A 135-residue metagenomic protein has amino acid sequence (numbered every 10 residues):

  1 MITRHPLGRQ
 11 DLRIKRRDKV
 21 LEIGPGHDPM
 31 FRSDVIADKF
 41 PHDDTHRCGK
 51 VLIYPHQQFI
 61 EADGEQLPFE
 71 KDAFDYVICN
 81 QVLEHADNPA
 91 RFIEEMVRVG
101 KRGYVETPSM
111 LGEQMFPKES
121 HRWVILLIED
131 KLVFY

Functional and structural regions predicted by a protein language model:
M1-K71, Y76: Conserved N-terminal segment of class I S-adenosyl-L-methionine
L21-I23, A37, N80, V105 (+1 more regions): Active-site flanking residues adjacent to catalytic metal/cofactor-binding acidic residues
F31-R32, D38-C48, E84, A90 (+2 more regions): Proteins with a high burden of low-complexity, intrinsically disordered sequence enriched in S/T/G/P/A and R, requiring
P41-H46, H56-F59, V82, V99-K101 (+1 more regions): Short, surface-exposed linear patches
E61, D87-Y135: S-adenosyl-L-methionine-dependent methyltransferase catalytic module, highlighting the catalytic core
E61, Y76-V82, V105: A short beta-strand submotif of the Rossmann-like class I SAM-dependent methyltransferase core that lines
L67, V77, Q81-A86, F92-M96: Conserved catalytic-core segments centered on acid/base and nucleophilic motifs
P68-N80, L127-Y135: A broadly tuned preference for mixed-charge, low-complexity surface segments
